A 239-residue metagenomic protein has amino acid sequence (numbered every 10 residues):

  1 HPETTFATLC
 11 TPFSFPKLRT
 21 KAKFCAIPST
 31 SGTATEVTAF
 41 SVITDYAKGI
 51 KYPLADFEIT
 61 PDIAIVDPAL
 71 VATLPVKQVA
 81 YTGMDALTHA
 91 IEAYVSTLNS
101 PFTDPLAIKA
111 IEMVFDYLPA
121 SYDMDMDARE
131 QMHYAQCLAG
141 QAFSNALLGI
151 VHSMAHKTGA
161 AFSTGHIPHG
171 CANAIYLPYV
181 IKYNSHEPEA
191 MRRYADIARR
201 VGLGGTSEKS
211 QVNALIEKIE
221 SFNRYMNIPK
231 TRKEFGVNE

Functional and structural regions predicted by a protein language model:
H1-A69: Glycine/threonine-rich beta-strand-loop-alpha-helix active-site module that forms ligand/phosphate-binding
G32-T33, L138-N173: Glycine-rich phosphate/pyrophosphate-binding beta-alpha loops
F40-A146: Carboxylate- and glycine-rich phosphate/diphosphate-binding segment that chelates Mg2+/Mn2+
Y94-N99, A146-L148, K182-R192: Short helix-capping/linker segments at secondary-structure and domain boundaries
P105-K109, M113, Q131-Y134, G149 (+3 more regions): Amphipathic alpha-helical interaction segments
A161-T164, G170-N238: Gly/Pro-rich interdomain helix-loop hinge
